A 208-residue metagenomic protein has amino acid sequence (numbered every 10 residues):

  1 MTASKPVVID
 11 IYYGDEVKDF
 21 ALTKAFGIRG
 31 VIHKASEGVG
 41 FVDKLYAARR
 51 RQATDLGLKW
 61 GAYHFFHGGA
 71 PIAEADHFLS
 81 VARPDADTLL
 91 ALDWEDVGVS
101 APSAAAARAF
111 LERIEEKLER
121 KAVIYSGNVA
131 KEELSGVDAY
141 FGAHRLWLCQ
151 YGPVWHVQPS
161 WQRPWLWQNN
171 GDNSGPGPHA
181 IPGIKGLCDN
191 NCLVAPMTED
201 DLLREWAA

Functional and structural regions predicted by a protein language model:
M1-A25, R29, V137-A208: Functionally critical loop-and-helix segments that line ligand-binding/catalytic clefts of soluble enzyme domains
T2-R120, A143: Substrate-binding cleft of extracellular glycoside hydrolase catalytic domains
G40, G69, K131, W155 (+1 more regions): Flexible, glycine-rich phosphate/dinucleotide-binding loops and adjacent beta-alpha linkers at cofactor/substrate
F65, G127, Y151: Cofactor-binding loop segments of dinucleotide-utilizing enzymes, especially the Rossmann-like FAD- and NAD(P)+-binding
P71-A73, A130-F141: Glycine-rich, charge-decorated loop segments at or immediately adjacent to ligand/cofactor-binding or catalytic sites
S100, A105, I124, C192-L193 (+1 more regions): Contiguous hydrophobic segments
A101-A104, L134-G136, P159: Short, well-ordered secondary-structure micro-motifs
E119-E133, R145-L148: Aromatic-lined carbohydrate-recognition surfaces of secreted/lumenal glycan-active proteins
